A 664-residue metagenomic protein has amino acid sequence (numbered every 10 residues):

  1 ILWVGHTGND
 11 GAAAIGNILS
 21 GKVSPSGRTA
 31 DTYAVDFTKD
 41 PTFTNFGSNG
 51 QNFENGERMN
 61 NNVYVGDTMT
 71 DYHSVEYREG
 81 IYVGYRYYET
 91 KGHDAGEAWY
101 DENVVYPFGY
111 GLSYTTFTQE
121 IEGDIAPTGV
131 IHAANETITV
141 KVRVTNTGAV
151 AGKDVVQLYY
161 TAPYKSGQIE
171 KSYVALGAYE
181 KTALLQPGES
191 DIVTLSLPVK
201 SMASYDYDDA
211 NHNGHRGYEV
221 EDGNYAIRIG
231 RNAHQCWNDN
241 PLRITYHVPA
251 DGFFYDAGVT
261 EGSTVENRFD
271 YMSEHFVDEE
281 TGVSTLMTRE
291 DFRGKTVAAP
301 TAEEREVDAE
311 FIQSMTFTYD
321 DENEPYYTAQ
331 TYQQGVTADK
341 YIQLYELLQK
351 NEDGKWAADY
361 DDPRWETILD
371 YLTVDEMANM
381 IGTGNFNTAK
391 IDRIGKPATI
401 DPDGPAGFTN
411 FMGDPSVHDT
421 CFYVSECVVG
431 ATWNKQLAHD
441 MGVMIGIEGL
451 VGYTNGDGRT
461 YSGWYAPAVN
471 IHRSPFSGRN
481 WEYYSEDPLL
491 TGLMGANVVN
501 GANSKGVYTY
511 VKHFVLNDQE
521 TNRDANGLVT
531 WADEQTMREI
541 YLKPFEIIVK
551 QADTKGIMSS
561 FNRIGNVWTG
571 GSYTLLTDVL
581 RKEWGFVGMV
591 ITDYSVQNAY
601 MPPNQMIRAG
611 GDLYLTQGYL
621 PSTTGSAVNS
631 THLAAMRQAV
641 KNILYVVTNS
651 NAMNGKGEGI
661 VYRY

Functional and structural regions predicted by a protein language model:
I1-G214, E219-I229, A233-Q235, S263-Y664: Glycoside hydrolase catalytic-domain context in secreted enzymes
V142, Q235-G262: Short beta-strand elements
